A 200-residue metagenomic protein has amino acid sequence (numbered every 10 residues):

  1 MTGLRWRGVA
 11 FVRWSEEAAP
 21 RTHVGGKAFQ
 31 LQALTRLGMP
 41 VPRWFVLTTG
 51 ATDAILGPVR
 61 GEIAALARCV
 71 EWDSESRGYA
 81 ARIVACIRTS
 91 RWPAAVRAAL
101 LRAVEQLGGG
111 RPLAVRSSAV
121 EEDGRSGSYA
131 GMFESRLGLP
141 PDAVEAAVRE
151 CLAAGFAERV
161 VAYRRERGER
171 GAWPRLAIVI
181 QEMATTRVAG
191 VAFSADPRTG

Functional and structural regions predicted by a protein language model:
M1-V179, V188: N-terminal beta-alpha lobe that positions the nucleotide/phosphoryl donor in ATP/NTP-coupled carboxylate activation
A119, E182-A184, P197: Short, flexible loop/turn elements at secondary-structure junctions
A130, S194-P197: Short intrinsically disordered coil segments
I180, F193: Contiguous beta-strand/loop segments that form the cofactor/metal-binding neighborhood of enzyme cores
T186-A192: Phosphate/diphosphate-binding loops
